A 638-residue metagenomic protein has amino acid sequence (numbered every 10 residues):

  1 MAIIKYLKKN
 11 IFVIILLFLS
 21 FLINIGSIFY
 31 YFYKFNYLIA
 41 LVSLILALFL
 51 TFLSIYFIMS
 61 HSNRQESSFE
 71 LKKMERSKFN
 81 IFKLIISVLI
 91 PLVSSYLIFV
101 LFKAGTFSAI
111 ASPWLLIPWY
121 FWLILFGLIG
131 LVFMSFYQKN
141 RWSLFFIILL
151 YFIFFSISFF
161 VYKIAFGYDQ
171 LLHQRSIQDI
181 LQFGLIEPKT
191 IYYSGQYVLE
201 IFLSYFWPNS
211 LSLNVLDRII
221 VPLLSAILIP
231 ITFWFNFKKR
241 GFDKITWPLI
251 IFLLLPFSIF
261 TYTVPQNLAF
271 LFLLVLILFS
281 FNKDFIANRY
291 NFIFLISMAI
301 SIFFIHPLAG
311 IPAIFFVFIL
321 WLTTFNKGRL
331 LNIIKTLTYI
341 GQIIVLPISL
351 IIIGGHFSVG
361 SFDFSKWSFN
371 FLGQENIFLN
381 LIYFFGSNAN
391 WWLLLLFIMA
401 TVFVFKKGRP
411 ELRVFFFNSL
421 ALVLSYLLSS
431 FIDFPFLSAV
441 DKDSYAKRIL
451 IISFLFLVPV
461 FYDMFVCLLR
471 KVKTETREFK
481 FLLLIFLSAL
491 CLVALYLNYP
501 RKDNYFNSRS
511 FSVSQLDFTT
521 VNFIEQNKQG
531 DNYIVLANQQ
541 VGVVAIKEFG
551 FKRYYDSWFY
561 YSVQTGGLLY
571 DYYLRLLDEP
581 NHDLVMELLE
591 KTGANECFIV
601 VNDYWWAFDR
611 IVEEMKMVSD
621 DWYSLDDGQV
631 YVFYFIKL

Functional and structural regions predicted by a protein language model:
M1-N140: Membrane-embedded, hydrophobic transmembrane alpha-helices
A2-F12, S54-S68, F136, K238 (+4 more regions): Membrane-interface junctions at the ends of membrane-embedded or membrane-associated helices
F18-S27, I147-F154, Q196, E200-Y205 (+3 more regions): Membrane-embedded helix bundles of polyisoprenyl
Y31-A40, A104-Y120, F160-Q170, Q174-S176 (+6 more regions): Membrane-helix boundary/interfacial segments in multi-pass membrane proteins
Y37-L41, S158, F166-L171, Y192 (+3 more regions): Transmembrane catalytic cores of multi-pass membrane glycosyltransferases and polysaccharide-assembly enzymes
S67-S68, P222, K239, Q266 (+1 more regions): Extracytoplasmic
S77, F136-R141, K239-F242, N288 (+4 more regions): Membrane-interface helix-loop-helix junctions at transmembrane boundaries of multi-pass membrane enzymes, predominantly
P91-G105, I117-Y168, G341-H356, C491-L495: Transmembrane signal-anchor helices characteristic of membrane glycosylation enzymes that use polyprenol
